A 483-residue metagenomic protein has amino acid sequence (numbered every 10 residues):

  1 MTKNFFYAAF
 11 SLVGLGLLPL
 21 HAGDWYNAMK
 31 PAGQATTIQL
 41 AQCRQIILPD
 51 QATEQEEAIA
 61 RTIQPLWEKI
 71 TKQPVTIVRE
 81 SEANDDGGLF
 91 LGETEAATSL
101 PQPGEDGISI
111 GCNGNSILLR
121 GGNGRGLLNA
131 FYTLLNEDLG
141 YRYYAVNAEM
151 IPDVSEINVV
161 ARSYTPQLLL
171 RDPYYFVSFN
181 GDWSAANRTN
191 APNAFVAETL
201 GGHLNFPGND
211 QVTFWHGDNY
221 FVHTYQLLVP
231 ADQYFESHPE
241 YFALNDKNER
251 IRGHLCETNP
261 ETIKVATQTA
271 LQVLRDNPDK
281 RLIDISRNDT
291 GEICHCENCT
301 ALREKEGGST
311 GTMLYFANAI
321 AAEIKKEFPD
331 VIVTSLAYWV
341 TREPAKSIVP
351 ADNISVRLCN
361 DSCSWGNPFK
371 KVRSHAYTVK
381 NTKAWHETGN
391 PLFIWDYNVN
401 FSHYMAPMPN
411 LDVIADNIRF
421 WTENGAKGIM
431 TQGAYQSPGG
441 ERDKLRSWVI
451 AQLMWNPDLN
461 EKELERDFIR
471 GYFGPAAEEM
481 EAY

Functional and structural regions predicted by a protein language model:
M1-A9: Bacterial N-terminal signal peptides that target proteins for export
F5, V160-R162, I251, R275 (+1 more regions): Substrate-binding groove of N-acetylhexosamine-processing glycoside hydrolases
A8-P19: Bacterial N-terminal signal peptides
A22-G111, A145, E149-S163: Acidic, contiguous N-terminal accessory segments
Q39-R44, T165-D172, D352: A short, charged/proline- and glycine-enriched loop that marks the coil->beta-strand transition at the N-terminal
Q51-E54, A58-T62, L66, P101-Y315 (+3 more regions): Feature activates predominantly on carbohydrate-active enzymes
I77-E82, K280-R287, T334-W339: Short, glycine/acidic-rich hinge or "gate" loops at secondary-structure transitions that mediate conformational
G88-G92, D172-Y175, I332-Y338: Short, hydrophobic beta-strand segments that form beta-sheet elements in well-ordered domains
